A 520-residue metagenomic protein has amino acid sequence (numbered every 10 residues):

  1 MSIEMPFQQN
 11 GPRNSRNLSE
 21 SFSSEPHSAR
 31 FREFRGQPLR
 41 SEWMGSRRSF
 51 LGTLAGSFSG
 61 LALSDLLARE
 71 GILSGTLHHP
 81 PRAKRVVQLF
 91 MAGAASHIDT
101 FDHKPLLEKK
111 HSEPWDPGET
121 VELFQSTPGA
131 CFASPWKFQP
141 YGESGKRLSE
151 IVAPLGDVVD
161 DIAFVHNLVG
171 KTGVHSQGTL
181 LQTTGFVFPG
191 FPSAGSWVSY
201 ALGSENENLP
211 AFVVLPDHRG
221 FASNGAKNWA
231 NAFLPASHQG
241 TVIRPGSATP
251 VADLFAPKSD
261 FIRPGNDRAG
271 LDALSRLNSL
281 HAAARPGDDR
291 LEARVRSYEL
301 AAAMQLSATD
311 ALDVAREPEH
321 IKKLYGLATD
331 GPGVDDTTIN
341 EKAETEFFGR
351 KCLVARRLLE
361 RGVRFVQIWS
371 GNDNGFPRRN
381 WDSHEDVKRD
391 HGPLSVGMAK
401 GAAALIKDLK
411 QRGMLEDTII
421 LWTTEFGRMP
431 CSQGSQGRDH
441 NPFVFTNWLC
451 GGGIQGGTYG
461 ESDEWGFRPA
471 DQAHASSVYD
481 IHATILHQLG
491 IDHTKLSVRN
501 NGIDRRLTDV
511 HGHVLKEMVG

Functional and structural regions predicted by a protein language model:
M1-E4, Q9-R35: Short, low-complexity, charge-dense intrinsically disordered segments
S2-F7, F31-G520: Ligand-binding pockets and gating/stacking loops
